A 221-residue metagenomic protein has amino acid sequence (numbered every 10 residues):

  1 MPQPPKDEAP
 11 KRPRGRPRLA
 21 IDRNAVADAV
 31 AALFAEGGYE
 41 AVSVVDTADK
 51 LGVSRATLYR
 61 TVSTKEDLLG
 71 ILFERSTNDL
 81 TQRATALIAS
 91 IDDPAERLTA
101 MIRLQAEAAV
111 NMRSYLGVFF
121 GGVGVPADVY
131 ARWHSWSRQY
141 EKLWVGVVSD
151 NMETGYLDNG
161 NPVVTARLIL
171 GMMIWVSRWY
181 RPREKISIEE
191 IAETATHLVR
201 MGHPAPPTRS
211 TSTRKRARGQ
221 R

Functional and structural regions predicted by a protein language model:
M1-G37, A41-K50, D67-G70, A217: Basic, helix-initiating cap at the start of DNA-binding domains
M1-R14, E141-E153, M172, R178 (+1 more regions): C-terminal peripheral helix-coil segments that are non-catalytic and often amphipathic
A20-D28, E40-A41, D49-G52, R60-T85 (+3 more regions): An amphipathic alpha-helix adjacent to DNA-recognition modules
A56: Key DNA-contact positions within bacterial/archaeal DNA-binding proteins
I71, T85-N111, A166-I169, S212-K215: Hydrophobic alpha-helical connector segments
N78-T81, D128-T154, V163-R167: Amphipathic alpha-helical packing segments from all-alpha helical-bundle domains
R97, A108-D128, V145, R178 (+1 more regions): Amphipathic alpha-helical segments used for helix-helix packing
T99, R103, V145, P162-L170 (+1 more regions): Short, well-structured alpha-helical segments
